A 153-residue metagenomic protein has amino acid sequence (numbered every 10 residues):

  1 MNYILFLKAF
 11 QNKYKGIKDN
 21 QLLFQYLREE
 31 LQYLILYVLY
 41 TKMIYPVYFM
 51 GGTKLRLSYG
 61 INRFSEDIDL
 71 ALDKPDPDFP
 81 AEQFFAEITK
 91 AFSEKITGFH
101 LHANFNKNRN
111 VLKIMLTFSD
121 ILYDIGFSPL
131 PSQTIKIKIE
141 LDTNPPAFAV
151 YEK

Functional and structural regions predicted by a protein language model:
M1-Y48: Helical scaffold of the NTase/Pol beta-like nucleotidyltransferase catalytic core
K15, Y33, D124-K153: Catalytic cores of NTP-dependent nucleotidyl/adenyl transfer enzymes across multiple folds
Y33-Y37, T53, Y59, E66 (+2 more regions): N-terminal, well-ordered alpha-helical segments
G52, Y59-E82: Catalytic metal-binding acidic patch
K54-L55, N106: Short, solvent-exposed loop/turn elements at beta->coil junctions and helix N-caps that rim active or binding pockets
S58-F64, A81-F84, K113-L116, V150-E152: Short, conserved acidic/polar surface loops in the N-terminal third of protein domains
D76-F99: A generic, well-ordered mixed alpha/beta core segment in the N-terminal half of proteins
F92-E140: Conserved catalytic core of two-metal-ion nucleotidyltransferases
